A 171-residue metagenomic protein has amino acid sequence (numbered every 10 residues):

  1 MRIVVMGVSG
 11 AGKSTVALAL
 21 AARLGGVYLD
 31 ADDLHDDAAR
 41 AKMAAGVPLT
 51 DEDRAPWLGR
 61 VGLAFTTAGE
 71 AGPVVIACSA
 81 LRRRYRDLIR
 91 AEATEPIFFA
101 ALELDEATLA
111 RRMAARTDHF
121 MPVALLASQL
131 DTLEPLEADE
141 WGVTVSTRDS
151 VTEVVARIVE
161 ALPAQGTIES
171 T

Functional and structural regions predicted by a protein language model:
R2: Walker A (P-loop) ATP-phosphate-binding motif of ABC ATPase nucleotide-binding domains
V5: Hydrophobic anchor at the beta1->P-loop junction of P-loop NTPases
V8: P-loop (Walker A) phosphate-binding loop of NTP-binding proteins
K13: Conserved lysine of the Walker
L18-R60: Conserved substrate/cofactor phosphate-moiety recognition/catalytic segment in nucleotide-dependent phosphotransferases
E52-E95: Glycine-rich phosphate-binding loop used to anchor ATP phosphates in small-molecule kinases, encompassing both
S79-T117: ATP-dependent NMP and nucleoside kinases share a basic, alpha-helical "lid"
A115-R157: Small-molecule kinase domains that catalyze NTP-dependent phosphoryl transfer to phosphate-bearing small molecules
